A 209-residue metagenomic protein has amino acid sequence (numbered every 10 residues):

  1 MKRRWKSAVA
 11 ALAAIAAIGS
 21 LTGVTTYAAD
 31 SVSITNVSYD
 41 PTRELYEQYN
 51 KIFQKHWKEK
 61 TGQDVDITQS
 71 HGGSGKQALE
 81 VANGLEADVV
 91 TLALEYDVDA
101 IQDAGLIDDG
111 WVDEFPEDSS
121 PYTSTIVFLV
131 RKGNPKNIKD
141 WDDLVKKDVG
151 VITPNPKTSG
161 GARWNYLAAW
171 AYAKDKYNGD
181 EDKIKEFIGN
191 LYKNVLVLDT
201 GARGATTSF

Functional and structural regions predicted by a protein language model:
M1-S33, K55: Short, low-complexity disordered leader/linker segments with a strong preference for bacterial N-terminal type II
Y27-A104, E114-F115, T207: Early extracytoplasmic/lumenal segment of secretory-pathway proteins
V32-S38, E80, V151-S159, Y192-L196: Second-shell loop/turn segments in exported
R43-E47, G84, L92, P135 (+3 more regions): Soluble non-cytosolic domains of exported or imported proteins
Y49, F53-T61, L85, L94 (+6 more regions): Sec/Tat-exported extracytoplasmic proteins
G72, D140, T200-G201: Alpha-helix N-cap recognition
Q102-D175: A conserved helix-loop-strand patch within extracytoplasmic ligand-binding domains of the periplasmic binding
Y177-F209: Ligand-binding pocket segment of bilobal, Venus flytrap-like solute-binding proteins
